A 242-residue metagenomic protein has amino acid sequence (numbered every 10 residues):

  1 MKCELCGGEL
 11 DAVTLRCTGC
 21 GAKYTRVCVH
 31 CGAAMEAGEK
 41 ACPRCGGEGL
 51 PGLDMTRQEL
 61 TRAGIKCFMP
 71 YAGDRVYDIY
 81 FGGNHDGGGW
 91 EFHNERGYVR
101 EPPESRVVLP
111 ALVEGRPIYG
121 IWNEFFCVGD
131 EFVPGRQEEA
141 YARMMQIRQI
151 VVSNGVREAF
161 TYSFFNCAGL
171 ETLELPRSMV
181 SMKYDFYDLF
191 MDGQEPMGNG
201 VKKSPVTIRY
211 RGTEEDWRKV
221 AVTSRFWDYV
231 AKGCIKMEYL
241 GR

Functional and structural regions predicted by a protein language model:
K2, R16, V27, A41: The −1 position to Zn-ligating cysteines in a subset of zinc-ribbon hairpins
G7, G32: Detector for the canonical C2H2 zinc-finger "Cys2" submotif
V13, Y24, G38: Short metal-coordination and nucleic-acid-contact micro-motifs, chiefly zinc-binding Cys/His arrays
G21-V29, C45-L53: Short Cys/His-rich micro-motifs in 6-15 aa windows
G52-R100: Short beta-strand/loop segment at the start of cytosolic alpha/beta domains
R62, F68, D74, E101-Y119 (+4 more regions): Structural signature of tandem-repeat unit edges
E124, F160-S163, D185-D188: Consensus positions within tandem repeat domains that build extended binding/scaffold surfaces
